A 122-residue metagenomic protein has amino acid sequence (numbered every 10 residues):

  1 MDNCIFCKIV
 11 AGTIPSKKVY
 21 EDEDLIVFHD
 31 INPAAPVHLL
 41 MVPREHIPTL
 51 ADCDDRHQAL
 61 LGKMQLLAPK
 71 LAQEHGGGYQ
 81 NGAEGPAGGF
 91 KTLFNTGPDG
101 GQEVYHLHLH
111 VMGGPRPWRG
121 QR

Functional and structural regions predicted by a protein language model:
M1-R122: HIT superfamily nucleotide-processing domains
